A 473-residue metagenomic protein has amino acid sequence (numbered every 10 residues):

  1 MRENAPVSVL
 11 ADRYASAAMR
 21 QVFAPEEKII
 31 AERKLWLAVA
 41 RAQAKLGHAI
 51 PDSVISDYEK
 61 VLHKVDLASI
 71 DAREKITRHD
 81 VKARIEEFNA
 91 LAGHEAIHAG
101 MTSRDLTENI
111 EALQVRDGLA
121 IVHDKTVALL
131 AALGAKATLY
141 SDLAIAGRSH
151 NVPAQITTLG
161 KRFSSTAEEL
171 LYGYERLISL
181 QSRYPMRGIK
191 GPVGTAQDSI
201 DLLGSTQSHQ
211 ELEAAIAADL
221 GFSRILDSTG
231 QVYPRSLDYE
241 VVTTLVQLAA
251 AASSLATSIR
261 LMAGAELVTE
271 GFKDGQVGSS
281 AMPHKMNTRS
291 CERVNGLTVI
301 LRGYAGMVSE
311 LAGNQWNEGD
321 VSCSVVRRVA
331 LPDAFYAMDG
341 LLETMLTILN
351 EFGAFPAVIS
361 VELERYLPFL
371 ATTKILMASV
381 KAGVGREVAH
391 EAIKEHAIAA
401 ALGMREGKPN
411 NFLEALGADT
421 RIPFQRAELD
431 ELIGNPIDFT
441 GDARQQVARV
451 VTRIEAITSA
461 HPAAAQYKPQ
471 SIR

Functional and structural regions predicted by a protein language model:
M1-A196, D201-L203, Q207-A215, G278 (+6 more regions): A helix-coil-helix interface module used to build multimeric assemblies and to scaffold catalytic/cofactor sites
W36, R78-V81, T126-L133, F163-L177 (+5 more regions): Alpha-helical transition-metal enzyme core signature, strongest for iron centers
S103, I200, G204, I225-V232 (+7 more regions): A structural signal for small-residue-enriched, beta-sheet-centric alpha/beta enzyme cores and oligomeric scaffold folds
K125, N151, Q155-S165, E169 (+8 more regions): Short, contiguous, pocket-lining structural segments that sit at or immediately flank catalytic/ligand-binding sites
T138-G160, T269-K285, E318-V326, N350-L370: Glycine-rich cofactor-pocket loops
G173, S223, Q231-S324, R328: Glycine-rich anion/phosphate-binding loop at the beta-strand->alpha-helix junction
T206-Q231: Active-site-adjacent "gating/activation" loops or surface patches in catalytic cores
R293, I300-R386, A392: Long, amphipathic alpha-helical stalk/connector segments used for oligomerization, subunit docking, or mechanical
